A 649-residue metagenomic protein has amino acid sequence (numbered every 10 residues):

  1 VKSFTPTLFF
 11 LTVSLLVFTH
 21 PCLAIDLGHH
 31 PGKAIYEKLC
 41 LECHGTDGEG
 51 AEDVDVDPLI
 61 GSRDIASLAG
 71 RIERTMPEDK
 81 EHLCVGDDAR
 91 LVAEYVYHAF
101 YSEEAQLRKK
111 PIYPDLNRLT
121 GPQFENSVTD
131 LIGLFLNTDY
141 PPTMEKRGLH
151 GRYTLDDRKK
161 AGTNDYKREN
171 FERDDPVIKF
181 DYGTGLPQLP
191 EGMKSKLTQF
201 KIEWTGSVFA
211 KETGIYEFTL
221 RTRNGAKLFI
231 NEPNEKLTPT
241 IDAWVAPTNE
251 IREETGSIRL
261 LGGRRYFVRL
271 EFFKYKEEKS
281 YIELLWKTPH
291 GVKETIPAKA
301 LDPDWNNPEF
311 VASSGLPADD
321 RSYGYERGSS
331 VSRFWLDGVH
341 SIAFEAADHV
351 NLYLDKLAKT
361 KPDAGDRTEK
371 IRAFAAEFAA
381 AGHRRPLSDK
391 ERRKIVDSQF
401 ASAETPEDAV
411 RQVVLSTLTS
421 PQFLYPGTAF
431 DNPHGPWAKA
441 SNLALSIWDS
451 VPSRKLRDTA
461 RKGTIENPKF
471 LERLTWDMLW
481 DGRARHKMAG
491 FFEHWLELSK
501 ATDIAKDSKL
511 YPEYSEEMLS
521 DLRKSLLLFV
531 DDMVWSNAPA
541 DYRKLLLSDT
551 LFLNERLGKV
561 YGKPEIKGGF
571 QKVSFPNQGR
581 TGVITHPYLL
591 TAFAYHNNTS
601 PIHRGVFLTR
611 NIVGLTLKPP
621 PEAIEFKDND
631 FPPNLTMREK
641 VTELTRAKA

Functional and structural regions predicted by a protein language model:
T7-H20: Bacterial N-terminal signal peptides
H20-I35, K80, K109-N117, N629-T645: Electrostatic cytochrome c docking/interface patches
H30-K33, G45-E78, F400: Gly/Gly-Pro-rich "capping" loops immediately C-terminal to redox-active cysteine motifs in periplasmic/lumenal
G32-T46, V92-V96, S420, A647-A649: The canonical Cys-X-X-Cys-His
C43-E49, Y97-Y101, G133: Detector for the c-type heme attachment site
H82-Q106: C-terminal capping alpha-helices of c-type cytochrome domains
L131-G133, P141-P142, P308-A649: Active-site substrate-binding loop specific to GH73 endo-beta-N-acetylglucosaminidase modules in bacterial autolysins
T138-Y323, R327, R333: Acidic/polar, compositionally biased interaction segments
